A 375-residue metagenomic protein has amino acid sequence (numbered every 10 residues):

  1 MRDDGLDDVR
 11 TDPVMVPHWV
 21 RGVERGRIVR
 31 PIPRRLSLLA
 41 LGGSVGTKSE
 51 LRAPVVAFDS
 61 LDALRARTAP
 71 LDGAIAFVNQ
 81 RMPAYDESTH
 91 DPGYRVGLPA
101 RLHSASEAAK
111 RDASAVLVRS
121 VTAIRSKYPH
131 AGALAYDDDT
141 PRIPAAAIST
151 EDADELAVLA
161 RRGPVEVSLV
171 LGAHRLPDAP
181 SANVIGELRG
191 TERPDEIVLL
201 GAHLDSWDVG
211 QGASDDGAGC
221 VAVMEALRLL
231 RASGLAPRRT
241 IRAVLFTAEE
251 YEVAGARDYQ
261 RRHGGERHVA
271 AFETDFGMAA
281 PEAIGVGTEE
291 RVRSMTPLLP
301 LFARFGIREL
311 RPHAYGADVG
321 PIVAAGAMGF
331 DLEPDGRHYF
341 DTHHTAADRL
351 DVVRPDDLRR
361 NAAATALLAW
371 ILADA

Functional and structural regions predicted by a protein language model:
R2, S106-D112, V323: Non-catalytic positions within long, well-ordered alpha-helices that form the structural scaffold/packing of enzyme
R2-S88: Noncatalytic luminal/extracellular "stalk/propeptide" segments of secretory-pathway proteins
R10-T11, I75-N79, S114-R119, A145-A147 (+9 more regions): Structural recognition of the beta-strand scaffold that forms the well-ordered cores of secreted hydrolase catalytic
P31-S37, L41-T68, L134-A213, E225-S233 (+2 more regions): Soluble metallo-hydrolase cores and metallopeptidase-like ectodomains found primarily in the secretory/periplasmic
P33, A145, A153-D154, R193 (+2 more regions): Metal-dependent peptidase/peptidase-like ectodomains
G42, A53-A57, S88-A105, P141-A146 (+6 more regions): Second-shell loop/turn segments in exported
M82-P83, T122-A123, A173, L204-S206 (+2 more regions): Acidic, glycine-rich active-site loops and adjacent beta-strand->loop/helix elements that engage anionic groups
R228, I241, F340-A375: His/Asp/Glu-rich mid-to-C-terminal helical/loop segments that flank catalytic regions of hydrolases
